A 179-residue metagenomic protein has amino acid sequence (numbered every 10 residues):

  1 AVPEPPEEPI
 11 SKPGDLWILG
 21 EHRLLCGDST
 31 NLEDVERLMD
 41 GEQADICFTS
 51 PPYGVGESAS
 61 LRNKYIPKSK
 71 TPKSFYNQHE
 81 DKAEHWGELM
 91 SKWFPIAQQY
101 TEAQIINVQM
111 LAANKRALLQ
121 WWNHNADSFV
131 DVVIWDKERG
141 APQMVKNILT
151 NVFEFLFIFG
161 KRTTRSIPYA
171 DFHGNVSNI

Functional and structural regions predicted by a protein language model:
A1-I179: Core catalytic lobe of class I
